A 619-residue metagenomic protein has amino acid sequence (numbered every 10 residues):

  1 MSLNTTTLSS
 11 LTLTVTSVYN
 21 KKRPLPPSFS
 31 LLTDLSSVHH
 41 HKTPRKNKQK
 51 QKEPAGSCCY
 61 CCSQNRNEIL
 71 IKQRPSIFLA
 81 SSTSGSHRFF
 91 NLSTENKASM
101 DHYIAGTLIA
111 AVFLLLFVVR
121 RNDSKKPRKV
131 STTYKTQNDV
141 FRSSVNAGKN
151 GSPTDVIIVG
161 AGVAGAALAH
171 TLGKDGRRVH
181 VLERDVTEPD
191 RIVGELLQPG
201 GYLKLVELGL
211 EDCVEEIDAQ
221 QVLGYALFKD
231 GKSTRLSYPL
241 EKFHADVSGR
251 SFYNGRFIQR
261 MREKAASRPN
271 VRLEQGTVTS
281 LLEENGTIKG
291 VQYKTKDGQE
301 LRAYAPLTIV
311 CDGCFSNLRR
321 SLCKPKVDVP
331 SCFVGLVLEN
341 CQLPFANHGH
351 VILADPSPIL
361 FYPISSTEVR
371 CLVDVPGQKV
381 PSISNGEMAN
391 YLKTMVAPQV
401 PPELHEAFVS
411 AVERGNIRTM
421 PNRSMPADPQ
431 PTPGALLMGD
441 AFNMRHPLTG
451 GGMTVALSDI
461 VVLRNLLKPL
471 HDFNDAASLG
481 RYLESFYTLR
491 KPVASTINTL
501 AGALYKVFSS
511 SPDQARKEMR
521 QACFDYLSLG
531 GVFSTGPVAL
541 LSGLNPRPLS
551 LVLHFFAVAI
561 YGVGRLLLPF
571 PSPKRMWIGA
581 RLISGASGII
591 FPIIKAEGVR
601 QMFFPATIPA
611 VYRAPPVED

Functional and structural regions predicted by a protein language model:
S93-G106: Feature marks short, highly hydrophobic, charge-poor N-terminal signal-anchor/signal peptide-like helices that anchor
I109-K125, V409, N465-D619: C-terminal helical "tail/cap" subdomain of flavin- and related membrane-associated enzymes
V145-A164: Beta1/beta-strand and adjacent pyrophosphate-binding region of the FAD-binding site in flavoprotein oxidoreductases
G151-P153, L203-V206, E211-S321, V327-G335: Conserved N-terminal helical subregion
I157-V159, G173-V193: Glycine-rich FAD pyrophosphate-binding loop
A164, T187, T279: Conserved Rossmann-like nucleotide-cofactor binding loop
S280, G286-T287, Q292-P431: Conserved FAD-binding catalytic core of PHBH/FMO-like flavoproteins
P381-Y487: FAD/FMN-dependent oxidoreductases across multiple families
